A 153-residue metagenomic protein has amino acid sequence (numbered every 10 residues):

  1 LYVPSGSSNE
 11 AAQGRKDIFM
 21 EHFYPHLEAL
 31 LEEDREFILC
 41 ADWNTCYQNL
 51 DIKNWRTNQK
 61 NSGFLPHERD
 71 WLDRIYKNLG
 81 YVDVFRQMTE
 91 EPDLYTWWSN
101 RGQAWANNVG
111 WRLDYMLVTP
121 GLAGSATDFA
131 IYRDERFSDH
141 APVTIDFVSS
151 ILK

Functional and structural regions predicted by a protein language model:
L1-K153: Active-site regions of metal-assisted phosphoester/phosphodiester hydrolases, unifying DNase/endonuclease modules
